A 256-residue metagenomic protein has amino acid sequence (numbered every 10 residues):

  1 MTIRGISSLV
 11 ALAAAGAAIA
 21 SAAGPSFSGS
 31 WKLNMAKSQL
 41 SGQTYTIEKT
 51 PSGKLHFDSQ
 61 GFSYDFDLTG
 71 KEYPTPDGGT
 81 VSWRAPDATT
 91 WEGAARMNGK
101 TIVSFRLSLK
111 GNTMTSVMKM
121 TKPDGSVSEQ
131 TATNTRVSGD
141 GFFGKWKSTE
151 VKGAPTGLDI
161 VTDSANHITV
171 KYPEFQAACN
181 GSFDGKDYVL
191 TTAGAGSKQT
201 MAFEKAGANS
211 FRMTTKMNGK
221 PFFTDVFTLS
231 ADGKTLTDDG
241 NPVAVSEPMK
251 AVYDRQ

Functional and structural regions predicted by a protein language model:
M1-V10: Bacterial N-terminal signal peptides that target proteins for export
L12-A23: Hydrophobic h-region of N-terminal signal peptides that target proteins for export in Gram-negative bacteria
A23-Q256: Hydrophobic small-molecule pocket/channel-lining residues, especially in calycin-type beta-barrels
